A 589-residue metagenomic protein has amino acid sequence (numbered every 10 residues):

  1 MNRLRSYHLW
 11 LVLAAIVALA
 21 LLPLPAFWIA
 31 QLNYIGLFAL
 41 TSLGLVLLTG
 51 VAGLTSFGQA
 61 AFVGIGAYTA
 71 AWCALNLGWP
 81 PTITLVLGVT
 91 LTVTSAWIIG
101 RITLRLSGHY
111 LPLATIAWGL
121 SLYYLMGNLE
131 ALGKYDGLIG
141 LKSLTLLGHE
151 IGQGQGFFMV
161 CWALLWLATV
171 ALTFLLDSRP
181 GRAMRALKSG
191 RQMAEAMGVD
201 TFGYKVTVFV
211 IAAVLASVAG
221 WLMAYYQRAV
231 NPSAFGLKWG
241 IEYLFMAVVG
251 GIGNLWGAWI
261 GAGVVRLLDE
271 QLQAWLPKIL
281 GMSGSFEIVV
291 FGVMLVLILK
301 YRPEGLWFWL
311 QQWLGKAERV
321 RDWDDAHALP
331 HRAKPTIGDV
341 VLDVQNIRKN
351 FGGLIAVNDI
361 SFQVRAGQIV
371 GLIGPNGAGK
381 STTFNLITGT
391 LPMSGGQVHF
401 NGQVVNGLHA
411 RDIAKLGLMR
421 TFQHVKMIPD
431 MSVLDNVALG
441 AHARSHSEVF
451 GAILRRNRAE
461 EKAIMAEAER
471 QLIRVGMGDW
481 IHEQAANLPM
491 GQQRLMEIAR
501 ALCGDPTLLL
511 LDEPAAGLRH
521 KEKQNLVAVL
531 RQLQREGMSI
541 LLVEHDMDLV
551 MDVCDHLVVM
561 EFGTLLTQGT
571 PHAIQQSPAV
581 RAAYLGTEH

Functional and structural regions predicted by a protein language model:
M1-H327: Transmembrane alpha-helices and adjacent helix-loop boundaries
V370-P375: The feature captures the beta-strand-to-loop junction immediately N-terminal to the Walker
G396-V404, K415-L416: Conserved ABC transporter NBD signature motif
E448-W480, A528-R531: Conserved ABC ATPase "signature" region
L509-E513: Catalytic Walker B motif of ABC-type/P-loop ATPase nucleotide-binding domains
V550-D552: A short, surface-exposed alpha-helical micro-motif characterized by mixed small hydrophobic and charged/polar residues
